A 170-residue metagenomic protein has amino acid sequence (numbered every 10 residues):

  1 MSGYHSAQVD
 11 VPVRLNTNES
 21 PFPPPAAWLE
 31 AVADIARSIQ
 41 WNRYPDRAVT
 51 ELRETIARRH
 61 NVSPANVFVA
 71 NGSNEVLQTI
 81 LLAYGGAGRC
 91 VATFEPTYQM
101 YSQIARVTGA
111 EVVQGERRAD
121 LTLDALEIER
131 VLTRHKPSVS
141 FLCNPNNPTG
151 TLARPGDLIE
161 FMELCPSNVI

Functional and structural regions predicted by a protein language model:
M1-R43, E129, K136-L142: N-terminal "arm"/small-domain region of PLP-dependent enzymes with the aminotransferase-like
L15, V169-I170: Residue-level marker for buried hydrophobic side chains located in beta-strands that build the well-ordered beta-sheet
Q40-N168: Conserved core of the PLP fold type I
